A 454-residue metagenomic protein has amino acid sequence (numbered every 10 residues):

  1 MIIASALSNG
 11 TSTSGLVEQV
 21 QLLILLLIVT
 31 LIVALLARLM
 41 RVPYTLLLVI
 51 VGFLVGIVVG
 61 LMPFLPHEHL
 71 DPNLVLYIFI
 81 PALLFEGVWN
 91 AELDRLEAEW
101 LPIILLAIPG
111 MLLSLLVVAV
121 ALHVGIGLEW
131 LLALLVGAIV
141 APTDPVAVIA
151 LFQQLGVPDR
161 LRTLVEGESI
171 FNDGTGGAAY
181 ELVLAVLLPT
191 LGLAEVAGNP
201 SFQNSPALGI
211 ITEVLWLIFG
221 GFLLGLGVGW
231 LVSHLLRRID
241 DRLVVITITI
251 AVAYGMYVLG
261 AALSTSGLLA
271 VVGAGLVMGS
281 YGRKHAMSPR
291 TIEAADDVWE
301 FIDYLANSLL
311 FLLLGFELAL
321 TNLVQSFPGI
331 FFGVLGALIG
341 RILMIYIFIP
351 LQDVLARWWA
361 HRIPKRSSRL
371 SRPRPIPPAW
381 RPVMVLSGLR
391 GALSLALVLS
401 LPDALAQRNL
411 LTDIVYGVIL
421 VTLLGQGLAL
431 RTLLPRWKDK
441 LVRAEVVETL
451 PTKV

Functional and structural regions predicted by a protein language model:
M1-V454: Transmembrane helical cores of multi-pass secondary ion antiporters/exchangers
